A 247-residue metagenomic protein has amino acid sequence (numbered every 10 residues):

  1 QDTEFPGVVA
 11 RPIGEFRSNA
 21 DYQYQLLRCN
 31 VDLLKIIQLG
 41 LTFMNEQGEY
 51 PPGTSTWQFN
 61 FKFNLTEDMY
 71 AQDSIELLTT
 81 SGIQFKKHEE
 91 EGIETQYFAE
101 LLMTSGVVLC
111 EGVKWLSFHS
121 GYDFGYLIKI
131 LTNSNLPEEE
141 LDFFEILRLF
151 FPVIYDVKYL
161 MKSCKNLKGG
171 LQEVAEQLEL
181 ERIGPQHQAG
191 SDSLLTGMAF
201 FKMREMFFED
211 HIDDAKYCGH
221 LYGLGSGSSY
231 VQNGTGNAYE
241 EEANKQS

Functional and structural regions predicted by a protein language model:
Q1-I36, T42: Entry/capping segment at the start of metal-dependent catalytic domains with acidic active-site entry clusters
R17, L33-L39, M44-A238, Q246: Metal-dependent phosphoesterase core characteristic of DEDDh/y 3'-5' exonuclease domains
